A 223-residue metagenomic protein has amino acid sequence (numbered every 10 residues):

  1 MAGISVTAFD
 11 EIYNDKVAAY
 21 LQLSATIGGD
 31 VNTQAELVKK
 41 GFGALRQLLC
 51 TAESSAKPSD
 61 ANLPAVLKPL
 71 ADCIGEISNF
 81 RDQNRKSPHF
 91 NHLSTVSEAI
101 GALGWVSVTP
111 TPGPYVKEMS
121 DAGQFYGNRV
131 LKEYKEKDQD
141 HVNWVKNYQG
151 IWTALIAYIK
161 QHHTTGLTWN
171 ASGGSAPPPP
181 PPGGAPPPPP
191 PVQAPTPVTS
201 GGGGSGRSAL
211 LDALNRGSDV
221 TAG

Functional and structural regions predicted by a protein language model:
M1-D72: Generic N-terminal leader/targeting and pre-domain segments
I4-E11, T33-E36, K40, A61 (+10 more regions): Alpha-helix boundary/N-cap detector
V6, D10, L45, S97 (+6 more regions): Intrinsically disordered, low-complexity regions
I12, K16-Y20, A185, D219-G223: N-terminal segments that cap or nucleate solenoid repeat domains
D15, A19, L23-T26, D30 (+8 more regions): Surface-exposed polar/charged interaction patches
Q22-T26, V130-D140, P195-T199: Charged, low-complexity surface segments at secondary-structure and domain boundaries
L70-T168: Alpha-helical bundle protein-protein interaction modules that mediate dimerization/oligomerization and scaffolding
G174-A222: Proline-rich intrinsically disordered regions
